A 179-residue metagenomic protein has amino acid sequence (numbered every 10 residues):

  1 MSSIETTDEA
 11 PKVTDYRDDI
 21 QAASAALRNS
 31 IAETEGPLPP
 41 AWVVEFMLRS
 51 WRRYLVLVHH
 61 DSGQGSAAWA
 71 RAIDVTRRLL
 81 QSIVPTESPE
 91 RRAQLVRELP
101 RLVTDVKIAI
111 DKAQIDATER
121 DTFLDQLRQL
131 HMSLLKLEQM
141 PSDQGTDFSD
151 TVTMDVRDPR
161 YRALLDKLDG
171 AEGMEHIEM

Functional and structural regions predicted by a protein language model:
M1-M179: Extended, low-complexity, amphipathic alpha-helical coiled-coil/linker regions that act as scaffolds and localization
